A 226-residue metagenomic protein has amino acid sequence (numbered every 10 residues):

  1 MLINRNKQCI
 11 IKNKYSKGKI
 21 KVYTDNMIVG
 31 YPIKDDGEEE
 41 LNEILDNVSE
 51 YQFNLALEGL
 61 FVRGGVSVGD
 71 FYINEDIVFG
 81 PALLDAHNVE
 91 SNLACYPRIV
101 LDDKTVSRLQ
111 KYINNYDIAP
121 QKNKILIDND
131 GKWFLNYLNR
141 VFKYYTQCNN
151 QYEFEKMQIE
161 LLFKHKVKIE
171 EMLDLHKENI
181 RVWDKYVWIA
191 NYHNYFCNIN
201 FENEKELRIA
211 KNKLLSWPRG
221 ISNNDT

Functional and structural regions predicted by a protein language model:
M1-F53, L57: Catalytic NTP-binding/metal-coordinating core of nucleotidyl cyclase/transferase enzymes
K21-G30, L60-N74: A short glycine-enriched loop-to-beta-strand structural element that forms part of the catalytic core of nucleotide
P32-I33, N74-P81, Q110-I113: A short acidic (Asp/Glu
D35, Y72, T105-S107: Residues that cap or initiate secondary-structure elements
E38, N42-L45, Q52, I73-E90: Catalytic-core segments of nucleotide cyclases and related cyclic-nucleotide turnover enzymes
N54, S91, I125: Short, conserved, surface-exposed binding loops centered on an aromatic residue
L57, R63-G64, V68, D85-D103: Catalytic/regulatory signature loops of cyclic-dinucleotide turnover enzymes and related class III nucleotidyl cyclases
Y96-T226: Intrinsically disordered, glycine/charged-rich C-terminal tails and inter-domain linkers that flank nucleotidyl cyclase
